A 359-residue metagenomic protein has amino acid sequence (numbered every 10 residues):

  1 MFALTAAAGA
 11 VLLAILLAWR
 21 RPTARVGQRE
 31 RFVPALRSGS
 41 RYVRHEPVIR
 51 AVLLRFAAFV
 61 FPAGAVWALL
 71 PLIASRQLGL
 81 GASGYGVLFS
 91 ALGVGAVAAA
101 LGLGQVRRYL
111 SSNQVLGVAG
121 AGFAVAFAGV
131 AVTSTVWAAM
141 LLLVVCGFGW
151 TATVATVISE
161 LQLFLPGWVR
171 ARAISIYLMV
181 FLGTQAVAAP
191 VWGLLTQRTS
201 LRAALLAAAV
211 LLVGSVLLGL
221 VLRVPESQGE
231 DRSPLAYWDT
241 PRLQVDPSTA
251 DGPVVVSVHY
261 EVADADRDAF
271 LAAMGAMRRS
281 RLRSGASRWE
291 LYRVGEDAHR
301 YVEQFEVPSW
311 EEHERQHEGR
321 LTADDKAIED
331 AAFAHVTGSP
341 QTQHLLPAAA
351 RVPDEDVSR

Functional and structural regions predicted by a protein language model:
M1-R31: Cytosol/matrix-facing ends of alpha-helical transmembrane segments
F2-G9, R37, R44, A58 (+2 more regions): C-terminal transmembrane bundle of multi-pass solute transporters/carriers
R20-L54: Juxtamembrane intracellular "pre-TM" segments in multi-pass secondary transporters
V48-L53, L116, A139, S257: Hydrophobic alpha-helix/TM-entry signal in multi-pass membrane transporters
L195, V254-E261, E290-G319: Short, well-ordered beta-strand segments in beta-rich or mixed alpha/beta enzyme and ligand-binding folds
P225-Q228, R279-R288, E306-T342: An amphipathic, aromatic/His-enriched active-site/gating alpha helix that lines ligand/cofactor pockets
G229-P253, V262, H335-V336, H344-R359: A compositional/biophysical signature of low hydrophobicity enriched in polar/charged and small residues
A265-W289: Short amphipathic alpha-helical segments
